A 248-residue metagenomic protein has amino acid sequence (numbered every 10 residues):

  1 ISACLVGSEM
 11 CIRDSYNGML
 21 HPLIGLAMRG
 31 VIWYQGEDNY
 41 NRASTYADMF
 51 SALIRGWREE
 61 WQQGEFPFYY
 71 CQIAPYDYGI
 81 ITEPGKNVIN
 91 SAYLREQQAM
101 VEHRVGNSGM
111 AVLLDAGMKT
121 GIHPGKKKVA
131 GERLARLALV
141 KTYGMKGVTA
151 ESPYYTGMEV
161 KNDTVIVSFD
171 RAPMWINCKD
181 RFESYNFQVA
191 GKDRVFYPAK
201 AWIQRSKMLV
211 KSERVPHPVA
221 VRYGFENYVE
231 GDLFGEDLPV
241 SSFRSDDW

Functional and structural regions predicted by a protein language model:
I1-G7, C11-I12: Single conserved hydrophobic/aromatic residue that forms the stacking wall/gate of nucleotide- or nucleobase-binding
S8-E9, Y34-A47, I81-N87: The substrate-binding groove and active-site-proximal loops of carbohydrate-active enzymes, especially glycoside
R13-P22, D48-G56, V88-A99: Alpha-helical scaffolding within the catalytic cores of extracellular/periplasmic polymer-degrading hydrolases
G18-N41: Oxyanion-hole/transition-state-stabilizing segment in secreted/luminal serine hydrolases and related acyltransferases
L26-G30, Q63-Y69, H103-M110: Loop/turn elements at helix/coil->beta-strand transitions in domains of secreted/extracellular proteins
I73-L114: Substrate-gating cap/lid alpha-helix
G125, V129, R136, V140-R181: Surface beta-strand/loop "capping" patches
R171-W248: C-terminal beta-sandwich/jelly-roll accessory domains of carbohydrate-active enzymes
